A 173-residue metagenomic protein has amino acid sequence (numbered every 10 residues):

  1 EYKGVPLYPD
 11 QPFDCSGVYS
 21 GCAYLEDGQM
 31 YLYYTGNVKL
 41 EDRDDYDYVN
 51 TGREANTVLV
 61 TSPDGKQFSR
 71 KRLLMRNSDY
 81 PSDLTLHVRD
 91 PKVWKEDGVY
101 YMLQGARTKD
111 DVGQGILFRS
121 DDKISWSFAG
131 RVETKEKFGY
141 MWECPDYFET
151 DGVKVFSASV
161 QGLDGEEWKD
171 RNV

Functional and structural regions predicted by a protein language model:
E1-D90, K95-Y140, E149-V173: Beta-rich carbohydrate-recognition and catalytic domains
C144: Catalytic-domain carbohydrate-binding cleft regions of carbohydrate-active enzymes
